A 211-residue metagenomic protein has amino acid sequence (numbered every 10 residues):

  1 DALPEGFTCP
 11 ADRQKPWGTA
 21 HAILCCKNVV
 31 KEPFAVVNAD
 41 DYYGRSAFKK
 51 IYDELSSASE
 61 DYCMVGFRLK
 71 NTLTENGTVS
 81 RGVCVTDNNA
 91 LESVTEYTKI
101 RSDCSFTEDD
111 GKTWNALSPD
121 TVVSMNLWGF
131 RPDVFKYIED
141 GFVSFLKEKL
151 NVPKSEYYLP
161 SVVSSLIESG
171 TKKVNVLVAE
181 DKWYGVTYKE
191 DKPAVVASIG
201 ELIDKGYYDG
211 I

Functional and structural regions predicted by a protein language model:
D1-V36, S57: Conserved N-terminal catalytic core of the sugar/cofactor nucleotidyltransferase
H21-C25, K50, V162: Well-ordered alpha-helical segments embedded in enzymatic catalytic cores
A39-Y42: The conserved acidic donor/metal-binding loop of glycosyltransferases
G44-W128, P132: Conserved core of the sugar-phosphate nucleotidyltransferase
T86, V178-A179: Generic beta-strand structural signal
P132-D133, E190: Alpha-helix/helix-capping structural signal
E139-K172: A C-terminal functional module that forms or caps the active site or interfaces directly with catalytic machinery
K173, E180-I211: Hydrophobic helical membrane-anchoring modules
